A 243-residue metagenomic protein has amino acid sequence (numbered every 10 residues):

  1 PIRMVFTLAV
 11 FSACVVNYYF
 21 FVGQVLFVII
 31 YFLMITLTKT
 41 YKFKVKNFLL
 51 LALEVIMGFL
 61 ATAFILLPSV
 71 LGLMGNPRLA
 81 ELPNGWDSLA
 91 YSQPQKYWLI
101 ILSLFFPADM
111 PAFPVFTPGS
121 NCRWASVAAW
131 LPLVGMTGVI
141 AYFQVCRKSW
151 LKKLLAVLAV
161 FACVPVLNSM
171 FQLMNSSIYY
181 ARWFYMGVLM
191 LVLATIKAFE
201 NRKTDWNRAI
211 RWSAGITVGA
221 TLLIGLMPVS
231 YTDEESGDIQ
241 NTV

Functional and structural regions predicted by a protein language model:
P1-I2, F20, L151-M174, I178-V243: Contiguous transmembrane helix-bundle modules in multi-pass membrane proteins
P1-S12, F43-A52, A209-T217: Short hydrophobic alpha-helices at membrane interfaces in multi-pass membrane enzymes
V5-A13, V134-I140, V192, T217-T221: Hydrophobic, membrane-inserted alpha-helices
V10, F27-I35, V192-E200: Hydrophobic transmembrane alpha-helices
F11-F20, Q24, F59-F64: Transmembrane helix irregularities
Q24-F59, S69: Perimembrane helix-loop-helix junctions
L37-K42, L73, P77, E81 (+2 more regions): Membrane-interfacial segments
N47-L51, V55-V145, F161-Q172, A181 (+1 more regions): Periplasmic/ER-lumenal interhelical loops and adjacent helix-loop junctions in multi-pass membrane proteins
